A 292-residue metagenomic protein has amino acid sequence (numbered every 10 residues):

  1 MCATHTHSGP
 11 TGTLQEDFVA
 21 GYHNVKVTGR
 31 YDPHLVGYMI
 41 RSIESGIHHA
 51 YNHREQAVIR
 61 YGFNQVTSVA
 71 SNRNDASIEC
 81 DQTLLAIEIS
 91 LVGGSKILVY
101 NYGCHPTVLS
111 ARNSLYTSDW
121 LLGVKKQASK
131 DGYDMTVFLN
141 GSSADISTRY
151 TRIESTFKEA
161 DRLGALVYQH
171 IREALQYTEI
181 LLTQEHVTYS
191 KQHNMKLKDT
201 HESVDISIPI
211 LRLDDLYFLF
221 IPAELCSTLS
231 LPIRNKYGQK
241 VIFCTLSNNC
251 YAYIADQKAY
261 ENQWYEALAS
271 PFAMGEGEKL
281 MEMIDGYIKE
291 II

Functional and structural regions predicted by a protein language model:
M1-S143, S147-R152, F157-R162, L175 (+1 more regions): Conserved beta-alpha junction segments in alpha/beta enzyme cores
V167-R172: Anionic-ligand-binding alpha/beta catalytic cores of soluble enzymes and soluble regulatory domains that recognize
